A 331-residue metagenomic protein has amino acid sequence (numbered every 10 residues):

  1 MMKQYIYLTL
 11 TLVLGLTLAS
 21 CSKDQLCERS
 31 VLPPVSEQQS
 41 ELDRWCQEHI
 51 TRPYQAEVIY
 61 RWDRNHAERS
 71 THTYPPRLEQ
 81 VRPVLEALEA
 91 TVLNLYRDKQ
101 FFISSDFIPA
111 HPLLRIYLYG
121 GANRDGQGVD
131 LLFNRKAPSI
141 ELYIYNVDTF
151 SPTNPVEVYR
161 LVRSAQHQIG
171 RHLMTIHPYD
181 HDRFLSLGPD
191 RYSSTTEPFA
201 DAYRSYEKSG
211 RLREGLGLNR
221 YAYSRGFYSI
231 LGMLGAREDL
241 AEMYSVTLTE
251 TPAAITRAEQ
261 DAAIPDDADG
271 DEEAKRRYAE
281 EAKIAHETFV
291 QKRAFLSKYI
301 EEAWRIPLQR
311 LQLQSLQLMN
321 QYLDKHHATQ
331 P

Functional and structural regions predicted by a protein language model:
M1-T9: Bacterial N-terminal signal peptides that target proteins for export
L16-S20: C-terminal motif of bacterial Sec signal peptides marking the signal peptidase cleavage site
S22-D106, Q291-P331: Acidic/polar, low-complexity intrinsically disordered N-terminal segments immediately downstream of a Sec signal
L26, R82-L142: Auxiliary, metal-adjacent structural segments of Zn-dependent hydrolase domains
S70-L78, V147-V156, R160, G226-L234: Second-shell loop/turn segments in exported
L95-Y119, I176-L185, A254-I264, P307-S315: Surface-exposed patches in mature extracellular/periplasmic domains of secreted proteins
P155-F184, D190, A241: Active-site recognition of the HExxH zinc-binding catalytic motif
S193-P265, D269-W304, L308, Q317-P331: Metalloprotease/metallohydrolase-associated module, dominated by Zn2+-dependent proteases
